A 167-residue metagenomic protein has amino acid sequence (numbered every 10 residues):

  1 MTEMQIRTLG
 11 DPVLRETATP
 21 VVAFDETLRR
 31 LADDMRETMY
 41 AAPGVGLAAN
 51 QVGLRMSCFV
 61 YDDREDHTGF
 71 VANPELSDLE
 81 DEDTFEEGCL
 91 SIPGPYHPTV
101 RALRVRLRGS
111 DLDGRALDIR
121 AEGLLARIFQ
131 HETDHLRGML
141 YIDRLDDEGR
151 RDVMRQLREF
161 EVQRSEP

Functional and structural regions predicted by a protein language model:
M1-P167: Positively charged
